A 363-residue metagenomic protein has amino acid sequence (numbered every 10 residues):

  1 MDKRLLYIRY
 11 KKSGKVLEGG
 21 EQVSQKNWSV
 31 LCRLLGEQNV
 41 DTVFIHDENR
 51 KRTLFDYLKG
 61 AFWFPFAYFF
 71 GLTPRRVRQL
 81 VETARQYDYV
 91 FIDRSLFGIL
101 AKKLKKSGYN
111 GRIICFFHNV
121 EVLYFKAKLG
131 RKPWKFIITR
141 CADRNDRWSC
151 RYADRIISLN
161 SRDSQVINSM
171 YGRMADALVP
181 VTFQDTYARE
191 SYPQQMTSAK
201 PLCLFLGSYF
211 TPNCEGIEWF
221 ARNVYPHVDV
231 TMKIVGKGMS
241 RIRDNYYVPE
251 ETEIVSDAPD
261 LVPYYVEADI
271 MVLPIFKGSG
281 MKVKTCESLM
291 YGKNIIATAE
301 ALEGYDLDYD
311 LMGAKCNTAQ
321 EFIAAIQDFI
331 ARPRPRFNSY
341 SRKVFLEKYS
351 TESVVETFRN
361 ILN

Functional and structural regions predicted by a protein language model:
M1-H46, R85: N-terminal subdomain of nucleotide-sugar transferases
V23, P180-V248, I254-V262, V266: Conserved catalytic-core segment of nucleotide-activated headgroup transferases in glycan assembly
T53-F66, G111-R144: Acceptor-binding helix/loop patch of EC 2.4 sugar-transfer enzymes, predominantly nucleotide-sugar-dependent
R78-E82, E121, K135-I156: Membrane-proximal helix-turn-helix segments that form the acceptor-binding/catalytic region of lipid-linked
R147, R151-E190: Donor nucleotide-sugar binding/catalytic pocket of nucleotide-sugar-dependent glycosyltransferases
V266-G280, Y291-K293: Acidic donor-binding loop of glycosyltransferase active sites
K284-M290, N294-T298: Short hydrophobic beta-strand element within catalytic cores of glycosyltransferases and related nucleotide-activated
P333-N363: A charged, aromatic-enriched C-terminal amphipathic alpha-helix characteristic of glycosyltransferases across folds
